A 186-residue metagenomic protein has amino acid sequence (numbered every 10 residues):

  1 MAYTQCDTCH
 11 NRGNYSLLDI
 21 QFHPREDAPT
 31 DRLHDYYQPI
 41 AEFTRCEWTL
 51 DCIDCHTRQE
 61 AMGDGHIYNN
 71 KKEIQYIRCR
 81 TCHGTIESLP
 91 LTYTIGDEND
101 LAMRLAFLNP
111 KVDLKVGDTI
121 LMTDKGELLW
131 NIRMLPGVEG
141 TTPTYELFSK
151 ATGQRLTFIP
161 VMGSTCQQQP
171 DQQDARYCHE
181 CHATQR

Functional and structural regions predicted by a protein language model:
M1-R186: C-type cytochrome heme-c attachment and multiheme electron-transfer modules
